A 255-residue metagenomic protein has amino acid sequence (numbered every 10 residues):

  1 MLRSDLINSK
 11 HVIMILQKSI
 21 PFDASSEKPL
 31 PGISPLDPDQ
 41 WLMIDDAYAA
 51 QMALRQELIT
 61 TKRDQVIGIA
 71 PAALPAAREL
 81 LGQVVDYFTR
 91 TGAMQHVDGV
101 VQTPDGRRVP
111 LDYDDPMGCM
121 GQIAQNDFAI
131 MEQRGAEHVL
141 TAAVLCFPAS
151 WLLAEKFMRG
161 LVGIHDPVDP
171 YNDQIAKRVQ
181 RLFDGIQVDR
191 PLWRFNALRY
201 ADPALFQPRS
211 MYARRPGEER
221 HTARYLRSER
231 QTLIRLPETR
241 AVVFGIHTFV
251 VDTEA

Functional and structural regions predicted by a protein language model:
D5-A255: Extended, well-ordered protein cores
